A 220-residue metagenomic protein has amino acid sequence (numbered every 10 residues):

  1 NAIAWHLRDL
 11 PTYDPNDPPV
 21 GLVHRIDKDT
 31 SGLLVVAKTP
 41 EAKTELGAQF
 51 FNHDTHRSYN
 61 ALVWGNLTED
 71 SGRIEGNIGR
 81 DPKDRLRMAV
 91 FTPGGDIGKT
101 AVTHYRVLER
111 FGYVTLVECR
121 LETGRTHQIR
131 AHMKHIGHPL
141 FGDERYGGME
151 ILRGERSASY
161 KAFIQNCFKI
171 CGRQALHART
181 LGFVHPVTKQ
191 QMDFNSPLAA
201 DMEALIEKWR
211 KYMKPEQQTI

Functional and structural regions predicted by a protein language model:
N1-I220: RNA pseudouridine synthases
